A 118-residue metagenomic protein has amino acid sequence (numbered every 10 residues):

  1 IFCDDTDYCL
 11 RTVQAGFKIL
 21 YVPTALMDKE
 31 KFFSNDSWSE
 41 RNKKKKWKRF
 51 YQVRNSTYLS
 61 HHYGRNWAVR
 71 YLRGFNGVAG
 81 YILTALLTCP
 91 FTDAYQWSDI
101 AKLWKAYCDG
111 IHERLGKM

Functional and structural regions predicted by a protein language model:
F2: Active-site-adjacent helical/loop segments in soluble small-molecule enzymes
D5-R11: Short active-site alpha-helical segment characteristic of glycosyltransferases and processive polysaccharide synthases
L10, K18-Y95, A101: Active-site-adjacent helix/loop segment of glycosyltransferases that harbors family-specific signature motifs
F91-M118: Membrane-interface aromatic/basic loop that binds lipid-linked glycans or pyrophosphate carriers, typified by
